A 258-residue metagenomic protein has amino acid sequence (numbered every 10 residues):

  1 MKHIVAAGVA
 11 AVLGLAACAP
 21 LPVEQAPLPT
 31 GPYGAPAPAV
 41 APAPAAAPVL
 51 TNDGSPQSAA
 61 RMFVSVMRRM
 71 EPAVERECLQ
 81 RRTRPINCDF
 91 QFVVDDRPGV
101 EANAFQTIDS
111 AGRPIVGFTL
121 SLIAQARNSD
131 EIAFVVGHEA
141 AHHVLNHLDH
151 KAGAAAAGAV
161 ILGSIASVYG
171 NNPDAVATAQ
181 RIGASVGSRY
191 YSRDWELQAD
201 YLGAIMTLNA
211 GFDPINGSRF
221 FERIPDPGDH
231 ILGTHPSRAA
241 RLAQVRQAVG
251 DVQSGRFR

Functional and structural regions predicted by a protein language model:
M1-G8: Bacterial N-terminal signal peptides that target proteins for export
G14-A17: C-terminal motif of bacterial Sec signal peptides marking the signal peptidase cleavage site
P20-A156, N209-A210, H230-G233, V252-F257: Peri-catalytic and regulatory segments of divalent metal-dependent proteins
A60, V64-E71, T119-L120, S129 (+9 more regions): Extracytoplasmic/secreted envelope proteins and their assembly/folding machinery, especially bacterial periplasmic
H147-T178: Post-HEXXH active-site segment of zinc metalloproteases
G170-N216: Metalloprotease/metallohydrolase-associated module, dominated by Zn2+-dependent proteases
S192, N209-R258: Long, well-structured alpha-helical subdomains associated with metal-dependent extracellular/ecto-lumenal hydrolases
